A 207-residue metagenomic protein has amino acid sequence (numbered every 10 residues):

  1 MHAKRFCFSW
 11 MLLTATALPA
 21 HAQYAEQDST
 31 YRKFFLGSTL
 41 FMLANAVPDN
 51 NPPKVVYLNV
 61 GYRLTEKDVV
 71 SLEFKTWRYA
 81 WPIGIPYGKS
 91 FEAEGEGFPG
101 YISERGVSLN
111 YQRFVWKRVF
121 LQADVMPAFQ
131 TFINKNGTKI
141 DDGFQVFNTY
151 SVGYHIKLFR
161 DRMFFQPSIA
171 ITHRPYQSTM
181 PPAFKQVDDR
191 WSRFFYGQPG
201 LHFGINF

Functional and structural regions predicted by a protein language model:
M1-Y31: Cleavable N-terminal export/targeting peptides
A22-P86, G204: Short glycine/proline- and aromatic-enriched beta-strand/turn motifs that initiate or cap beta-hairpins
A25, L43-D49, E96-G100, G137-G143 (+1 more regions): Outer-membrane beta-barrel domain signature
R32-F34, P52-V56, Y101-R105, D142-N148 (+1 more regions): Residues that define the transmembrane beta-barrel architecture of outer-membrane proteins
G37-L43, S90-E94, N134-G137, A183-V187: Extracytoplasmic loops and strand-loop junctions of Gram-negative outer membrane beta-barrel proteins
V55-N59, S151-G153, K185: Short, hydrophobic/aromatic alpha-helical segments in well-folded domains
G61-I169: Gram-negative (and chloroplast) outer-membrane scaffold detector with strong preference for beta-barrel transmembrane
Y154-F207: Predominantly the C-terminal beta-signal and adjacent terminal strand-loop region of outer-membrane beta-barrel
